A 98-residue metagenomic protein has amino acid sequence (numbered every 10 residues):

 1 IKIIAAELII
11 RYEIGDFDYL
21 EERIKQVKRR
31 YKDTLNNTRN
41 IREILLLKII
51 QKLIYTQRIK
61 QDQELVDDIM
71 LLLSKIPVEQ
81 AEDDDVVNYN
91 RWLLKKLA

Functional and structural regions predicted by a protein language model:
I1, Y19-L20: Solenoid-repeat scaffolds in large eukaryotic assemblies
K2-E13, L47-I49, W92: "A position-specific structural signal for the A-helix of alpha-solenoid helical repeats
I9-F17, K28-R29: C-terminal, active-site-flanking charged/polar segments
D18-Y19, Y31-A98: Long, ordered, amphipathic alpha-helical scaffolds
R23-V27, Y31: Inward-facing hydrophobic residues that define packing positions of alpha-helical scaffold repeats
